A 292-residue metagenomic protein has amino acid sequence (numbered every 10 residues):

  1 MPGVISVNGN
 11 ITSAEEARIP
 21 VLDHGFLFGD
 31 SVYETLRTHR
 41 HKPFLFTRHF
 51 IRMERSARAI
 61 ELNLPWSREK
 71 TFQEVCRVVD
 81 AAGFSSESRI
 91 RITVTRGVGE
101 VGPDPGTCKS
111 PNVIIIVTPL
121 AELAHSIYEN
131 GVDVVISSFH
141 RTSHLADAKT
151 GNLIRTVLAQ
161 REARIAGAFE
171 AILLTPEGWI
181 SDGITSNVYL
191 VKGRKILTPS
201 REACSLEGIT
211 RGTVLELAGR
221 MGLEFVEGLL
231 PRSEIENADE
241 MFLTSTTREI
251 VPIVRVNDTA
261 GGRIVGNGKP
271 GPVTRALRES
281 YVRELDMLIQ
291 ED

Functional and structural regions predicted by a protein language model:
M1-I172, P176-W179, L206, E216-D292: Conserved alpha/beta cores of soluble small-molecule-handling proteins
I172, W179-E202, E207: Glycine- and Gly-Pro-enriched alpha-helical subdomains that act as flexible, kink-prone "lid/hinge" or packing modules
T210-G212: Secondary-structure junction motif
